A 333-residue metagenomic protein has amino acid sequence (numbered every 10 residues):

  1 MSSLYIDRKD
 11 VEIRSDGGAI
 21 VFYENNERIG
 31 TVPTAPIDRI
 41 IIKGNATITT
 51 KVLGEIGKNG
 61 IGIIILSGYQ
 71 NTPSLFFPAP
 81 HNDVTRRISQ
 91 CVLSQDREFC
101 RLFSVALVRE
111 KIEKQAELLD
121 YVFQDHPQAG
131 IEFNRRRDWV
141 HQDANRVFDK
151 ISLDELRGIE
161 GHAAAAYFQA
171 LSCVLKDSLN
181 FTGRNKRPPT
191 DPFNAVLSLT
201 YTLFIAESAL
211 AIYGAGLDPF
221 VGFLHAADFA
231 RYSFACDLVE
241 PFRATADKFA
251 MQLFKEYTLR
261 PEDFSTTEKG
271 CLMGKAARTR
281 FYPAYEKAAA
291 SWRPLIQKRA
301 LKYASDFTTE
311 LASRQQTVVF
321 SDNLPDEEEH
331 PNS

Functional and structural regions predicted by a protein language model:
M1-D16, Y23-N25, T31, P73 (+1 more regions): Active-site helix-to-loop segments that bind/position phosphate- or nucleotide-bearing substrates and donors across
G17, N26, G44-A46, S67-Q70: Short glycine-rich, polar/acidic loop-and-turn segments at beta strand-coil junctions
V21, I40-K43, I61-S67: Short hydrophobic alpha-helical runs that function as membrane-insertion/retention elements
P33-I48: Extracellular/luminal Protease-associated
R39, K43, E55-I56, S208: Functionally constrained cores in energy, signaling, and assembly domains
I48-S67, N71-R86: Catalytic nucleotidyl-transfer cores of nucleotide-processing enzymes
